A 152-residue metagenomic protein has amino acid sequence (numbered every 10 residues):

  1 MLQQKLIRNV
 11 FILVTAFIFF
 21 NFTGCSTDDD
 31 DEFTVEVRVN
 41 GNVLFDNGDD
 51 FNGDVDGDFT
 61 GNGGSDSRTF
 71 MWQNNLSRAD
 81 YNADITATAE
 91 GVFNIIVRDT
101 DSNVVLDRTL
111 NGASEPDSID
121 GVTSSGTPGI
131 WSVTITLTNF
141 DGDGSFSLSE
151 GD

Functional and structural regions predicted by a protein language model:
L2-F11: Bacterial N-terminal signal peptides that target proteins for export
L2-Q3, I18-L44: Bacterial Sec-dependent N-terminal signal peptides
D54-D66, R108-S114: Extracellular beta-rich ligand/substrate-recognition surface
N62-L76: Non-catalytic, beta-strand-enriched accessory regions in extracellular/secretory proteins and membrane protein
F70, D117-T123: Exposed aromatic-hydrophobic patches
A79-A83, T123-F140: Noncatalytic modules at the cell exterior or secretory-pathway interfaces, chiefly beta-strand-rich lectin/adhesion
A89-D107, F146-G151: Short, surface-exposed beta-strand/strand-loop-strand elements in extracellular ectodomains
G91, D117, T134-D152: Edge beta-strands of jelly-roll/beta-sandwich modules across compartments, strongly enriched in secreted/luminal
